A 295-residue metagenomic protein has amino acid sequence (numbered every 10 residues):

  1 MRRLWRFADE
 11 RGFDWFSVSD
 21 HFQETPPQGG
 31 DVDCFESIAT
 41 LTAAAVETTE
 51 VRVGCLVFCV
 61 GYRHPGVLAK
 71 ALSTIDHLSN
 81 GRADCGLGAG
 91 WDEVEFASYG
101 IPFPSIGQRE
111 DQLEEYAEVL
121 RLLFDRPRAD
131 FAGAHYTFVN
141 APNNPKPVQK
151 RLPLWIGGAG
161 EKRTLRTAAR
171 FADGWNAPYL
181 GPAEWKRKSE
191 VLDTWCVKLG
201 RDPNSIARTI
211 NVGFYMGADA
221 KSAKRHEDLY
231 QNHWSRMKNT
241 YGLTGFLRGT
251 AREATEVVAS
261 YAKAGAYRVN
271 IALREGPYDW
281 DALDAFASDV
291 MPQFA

Functional and structural regions predicted by a protein language model:
M1-E47, K150-L152, D228: N-terminal beta1-alpha1-beta2 module of alpha/beta enzyme domains
M1-F13, D76, N80, D84-G86 (+5 more regions): C-terminal amphipathic alpha-helical "assembly" element that mediates oligomerization/partner interfaces or acts as
E24-G30, C55, G61-F171, K186 (+3 more regions): Internal, glycine-rich beta/alpha segment that forms the wall or movable "lid" of small-molecule/cofactor binding
D31-G54, E115-V119, D284-A295: Alpha-helix-loop-beta-strand connector modules within alpha/beta enzyme cores
D33, V57, G157, P178 (+1 more regions): Glycine- and other small-residue-rich loops at beta-strand/loop junctions that grip anionic moieties
D33-A39, A159-G160, G249-E253: Short secondary-structure boundary/capping elements
G54-Y62, I210-M216: Conserved strand-turn element in the central/C-terminal portion of the radical SAM core barrel that lines
